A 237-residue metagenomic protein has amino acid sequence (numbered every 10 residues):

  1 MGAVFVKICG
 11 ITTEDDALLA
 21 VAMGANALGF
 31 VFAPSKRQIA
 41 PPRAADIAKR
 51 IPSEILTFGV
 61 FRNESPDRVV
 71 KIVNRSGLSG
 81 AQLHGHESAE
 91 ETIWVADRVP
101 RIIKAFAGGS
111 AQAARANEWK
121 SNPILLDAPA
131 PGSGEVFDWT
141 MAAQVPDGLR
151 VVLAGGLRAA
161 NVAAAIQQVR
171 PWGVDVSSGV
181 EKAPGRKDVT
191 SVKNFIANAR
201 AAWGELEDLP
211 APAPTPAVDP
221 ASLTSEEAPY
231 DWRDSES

Functional and structural regions predicted by a protein language model:
M1-S237: Conserved N-terminal beta1-alpha1 strand-loop-helix module at the mouth
